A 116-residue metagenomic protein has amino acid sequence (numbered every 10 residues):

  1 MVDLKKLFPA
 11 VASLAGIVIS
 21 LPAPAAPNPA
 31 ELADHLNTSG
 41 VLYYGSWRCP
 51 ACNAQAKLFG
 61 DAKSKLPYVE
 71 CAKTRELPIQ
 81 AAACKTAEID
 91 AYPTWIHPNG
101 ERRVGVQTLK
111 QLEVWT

Functional and structural regions predicted by a protein language model:
V2-V11: Bacterial N-terminal signal peptides that target proteins for export
V11-V18: Bacterial N-terminal signal peptides
S20-P22: N-terminal signal peptide c-region/cleavage motif recognized by signal peptidases
N28-P67: Local sequence-structure signature of Cys/Sec-based thiol-disulfide redox active-site neighborhoods
L42-G45, P67-E70, T94-I96, R102: Structural recognition of the beta-strand scaffold that forms the well-ordered cores of secreted hydrolase catalytic
T74-A83: Structural microenvironment flanking redox-active thiols in thiol-disulfide oxidoreductases
C84-I96: Structural micro-motif
I96-T116: Non-catalytic, surface beta->alpha helical segment in thiol-disulfide oxidoreductase systems
